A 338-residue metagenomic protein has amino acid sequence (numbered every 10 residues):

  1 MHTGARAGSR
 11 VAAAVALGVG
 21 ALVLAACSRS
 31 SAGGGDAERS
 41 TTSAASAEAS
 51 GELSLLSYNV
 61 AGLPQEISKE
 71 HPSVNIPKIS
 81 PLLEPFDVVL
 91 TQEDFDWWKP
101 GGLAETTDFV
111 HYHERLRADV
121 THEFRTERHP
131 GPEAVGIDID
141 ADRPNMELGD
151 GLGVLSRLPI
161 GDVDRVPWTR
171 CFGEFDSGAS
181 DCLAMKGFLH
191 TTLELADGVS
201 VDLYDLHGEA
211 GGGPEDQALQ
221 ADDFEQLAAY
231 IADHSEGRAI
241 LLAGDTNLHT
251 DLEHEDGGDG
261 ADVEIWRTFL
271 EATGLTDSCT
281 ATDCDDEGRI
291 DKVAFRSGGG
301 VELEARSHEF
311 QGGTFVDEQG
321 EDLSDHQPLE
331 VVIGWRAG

Functional and structural regions predicted by a protein language model:
M1-G18: N-terminal export and membrane-targeting signals
A14-A16, A26-D119, P130-I139, P144-G149 (+1 more regions): N-terminal, active-site-proximal structural segment of metallo-dependent hydrolase catalytic domains
R39, I231-L241, L248-G338: Metal-dependent phosphoester-hydrolase catalytic domains
A47-S50, L83-E84, A118, P144-G149 (+7 more regions): Extracellular/periplasmic catalytic domains that process cell-envelope and extracellular macromolecules
L53-V60, I79-E105, L155, T191-L193 (+4 more regions): Active-site beta-strand/loop signature of hydrolases that rely on acidic residues for catalysis
L56-L63, T91-F95, R125-A134, S156-L158 (+7 more regions): Active-site-proximal beta-strand/loop segments in catalytic clefts of secreted hydrolases
L63-S68, W168-S180, H207-A218, T250: Surface-exposed cleft-lining segments at the edges of enzyme active sites
F95-S200, G208, S307: Structured beta-strand-rich core segments of catalytic domains in phosphoester-bond hydrolases
